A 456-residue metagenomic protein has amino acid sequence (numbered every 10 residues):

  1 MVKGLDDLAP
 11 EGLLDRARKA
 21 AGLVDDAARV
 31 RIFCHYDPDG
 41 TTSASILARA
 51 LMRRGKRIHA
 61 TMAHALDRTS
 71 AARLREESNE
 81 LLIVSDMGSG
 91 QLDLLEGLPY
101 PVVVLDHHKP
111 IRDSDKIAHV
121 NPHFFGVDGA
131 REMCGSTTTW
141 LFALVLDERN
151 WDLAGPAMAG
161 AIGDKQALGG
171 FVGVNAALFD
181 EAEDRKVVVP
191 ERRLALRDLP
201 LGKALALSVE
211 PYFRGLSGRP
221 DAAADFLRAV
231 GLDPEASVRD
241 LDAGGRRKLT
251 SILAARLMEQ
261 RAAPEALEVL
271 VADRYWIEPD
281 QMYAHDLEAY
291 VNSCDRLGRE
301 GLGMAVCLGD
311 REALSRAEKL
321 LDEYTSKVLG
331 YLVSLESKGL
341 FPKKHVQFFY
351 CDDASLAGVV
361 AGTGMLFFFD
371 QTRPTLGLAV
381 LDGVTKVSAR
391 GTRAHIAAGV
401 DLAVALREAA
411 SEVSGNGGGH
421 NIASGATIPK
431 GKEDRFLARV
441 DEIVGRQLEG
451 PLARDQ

Functional and structural regions predicted by a protein language model:
M1-Y290, C294-Q456: Replace "Mg2+/Mn2+-dependent" with "divalent metal-dependent
